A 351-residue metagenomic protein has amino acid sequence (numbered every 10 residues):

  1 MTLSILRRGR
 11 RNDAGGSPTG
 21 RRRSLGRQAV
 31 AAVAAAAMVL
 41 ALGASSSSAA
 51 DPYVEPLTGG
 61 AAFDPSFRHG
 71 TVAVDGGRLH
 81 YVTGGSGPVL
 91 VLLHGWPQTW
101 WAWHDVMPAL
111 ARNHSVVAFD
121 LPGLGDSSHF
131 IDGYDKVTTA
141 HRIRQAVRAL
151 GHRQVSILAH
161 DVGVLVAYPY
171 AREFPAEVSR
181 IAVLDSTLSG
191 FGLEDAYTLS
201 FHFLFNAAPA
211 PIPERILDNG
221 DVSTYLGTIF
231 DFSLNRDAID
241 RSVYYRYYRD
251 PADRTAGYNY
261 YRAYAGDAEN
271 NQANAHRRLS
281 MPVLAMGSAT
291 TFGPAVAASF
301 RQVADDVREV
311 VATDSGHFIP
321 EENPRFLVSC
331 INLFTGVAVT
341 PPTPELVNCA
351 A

Functional and structural regions predicted by a protein language model:
T2-A49: Secretory targeting and sorting signals
S47-D51, L346-A351: Composition-driven, intrinsically disordered low-complexity tracts enriched in small residues
D51-G84, V89, A102, V117 (+4 more regions): Flexible "cap/lid" subdomain of the alpha/beta-hydrolase fold that forms the substrate-access gate
L92-G95, A118: Structural cue for short, hydrophobic secondary-structure segments
W96-V106: The serine-hydrolase catalytic nucleophile loop
V106-H114, A149: A short, Lys/Arg-enriched amphipathic alpha-helix followed by its capping loop at the start of a domain
